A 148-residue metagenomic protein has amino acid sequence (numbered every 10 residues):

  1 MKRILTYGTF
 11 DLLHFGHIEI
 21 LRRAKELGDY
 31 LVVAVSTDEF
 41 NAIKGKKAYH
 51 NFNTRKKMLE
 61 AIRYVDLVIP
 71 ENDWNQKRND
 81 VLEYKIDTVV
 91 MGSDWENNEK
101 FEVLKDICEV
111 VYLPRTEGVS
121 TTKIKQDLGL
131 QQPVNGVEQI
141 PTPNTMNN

Functional and structural regions predicted by a protein language model:
M1-N148: Nucleotidyltransferase catalytic core that binds NTPs
